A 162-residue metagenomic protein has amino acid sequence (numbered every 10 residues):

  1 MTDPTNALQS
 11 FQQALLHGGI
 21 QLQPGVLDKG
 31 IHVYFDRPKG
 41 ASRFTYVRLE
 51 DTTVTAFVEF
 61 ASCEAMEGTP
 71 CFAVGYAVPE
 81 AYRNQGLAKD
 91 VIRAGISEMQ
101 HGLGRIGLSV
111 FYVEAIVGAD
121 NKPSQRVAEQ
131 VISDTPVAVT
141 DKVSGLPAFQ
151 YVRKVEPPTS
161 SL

Functional and structural regions predicted by a protein language model:
M1-L15: A short beta-loop-alpha structural element at the N-terminal edge of CoA-dependent acyl/N-acetyltransferase catalytic
F11-T69: Acetyl-CoA-dependent GNAT
E59, A73, A77, I116: Conserved beta-strand segments that form the floor/walls of ligand-binding pockets within enzyme and binding domains
G75-L87: A short, internal acetyl-CoA/4′-phosphopantetheine-binding micro-motif in the GNAT/acyltransferase core
N84-Q100, R126, Q130: Conserved acetyl-CoA-binding loop-helix of GNAT-fold acetyltransferases
H101-I116: Conserved GNAT acetyl-CoA-binding A-motif
V113-V137: Conserved active-site alpha-helix within GNAT-family acetyltransferase domains
A138-L162: C-terminal "cap" of GNAT-fold acetyltransferases
